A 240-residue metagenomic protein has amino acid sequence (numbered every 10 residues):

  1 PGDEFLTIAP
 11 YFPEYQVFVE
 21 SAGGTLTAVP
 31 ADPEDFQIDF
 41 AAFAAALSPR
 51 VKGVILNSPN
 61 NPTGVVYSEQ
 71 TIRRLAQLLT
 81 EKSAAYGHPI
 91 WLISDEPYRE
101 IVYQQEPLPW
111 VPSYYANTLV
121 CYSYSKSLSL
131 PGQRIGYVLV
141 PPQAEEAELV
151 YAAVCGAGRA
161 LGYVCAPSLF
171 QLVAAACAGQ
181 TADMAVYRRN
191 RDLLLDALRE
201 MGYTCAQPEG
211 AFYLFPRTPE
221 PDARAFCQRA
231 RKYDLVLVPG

Functional and structural regions predicted by a protein language model:
P1-G240: PLP-dependent class I/II
